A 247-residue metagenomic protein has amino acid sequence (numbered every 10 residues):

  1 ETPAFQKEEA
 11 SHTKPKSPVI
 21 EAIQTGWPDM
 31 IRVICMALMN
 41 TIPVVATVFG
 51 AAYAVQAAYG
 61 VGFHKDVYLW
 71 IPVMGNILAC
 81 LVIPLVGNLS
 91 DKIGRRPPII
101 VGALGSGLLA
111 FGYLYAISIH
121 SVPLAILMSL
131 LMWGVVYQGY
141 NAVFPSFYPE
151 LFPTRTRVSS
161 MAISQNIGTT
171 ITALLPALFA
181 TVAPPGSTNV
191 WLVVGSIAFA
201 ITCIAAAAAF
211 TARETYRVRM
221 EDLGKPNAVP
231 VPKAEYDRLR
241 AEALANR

Functional and structural regions predicted by a protein language model:
E1-P18, V218-A228: Flexible cytoplasmic inter-helical loops of multi-pass small-molecule transporters
W27-C80, T172-P176: Extracytoplasmic gate region of multi-pass secondary transporters
K92-A103: Cytoplasmic membrane-interface "Motif A"-like loop-to-helix N-cap segments of 12-TM Major Facilitator Superfamily
L104-H120: C-terminal ends and interior cores of transmembrane alpha-helices in multi-pass membrane transporters/permeases
Y113, F147, A198-V229: Multi-pass alpha-helical transporter architecture, strongest for 12-TM Major Facilitator/SLC carriers used
P123-G139: Hydrophobic core of transmembrane alpha-helices in multi-pass small-molecule transporters, especially MFS/SLC-type
G139-F152: Intracellular juxtamembrane helix-capping segments at the cytosolic ends of symmetry-related transmembrane helices
L151-P185: A late C-terminal transmembrane helix in Major Facilitator Superfamily
